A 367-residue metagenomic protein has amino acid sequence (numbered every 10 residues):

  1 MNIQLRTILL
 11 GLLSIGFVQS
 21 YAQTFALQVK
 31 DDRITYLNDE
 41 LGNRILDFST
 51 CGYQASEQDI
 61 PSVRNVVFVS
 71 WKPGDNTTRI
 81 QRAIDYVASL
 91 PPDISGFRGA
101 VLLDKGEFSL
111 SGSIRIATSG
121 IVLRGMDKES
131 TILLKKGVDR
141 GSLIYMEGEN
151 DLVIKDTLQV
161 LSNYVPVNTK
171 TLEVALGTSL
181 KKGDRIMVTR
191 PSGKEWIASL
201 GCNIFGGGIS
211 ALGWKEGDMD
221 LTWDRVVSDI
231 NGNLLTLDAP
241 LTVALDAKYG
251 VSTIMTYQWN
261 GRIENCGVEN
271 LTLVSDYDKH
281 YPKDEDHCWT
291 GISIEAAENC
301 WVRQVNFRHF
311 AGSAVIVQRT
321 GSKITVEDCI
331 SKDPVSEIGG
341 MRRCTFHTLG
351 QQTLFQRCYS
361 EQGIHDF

Functional and structural regions predicted by a protein language model:
M1-T24: Bacterial Sec-dependent N-terminal signal peptides
T7, Y21-Y281: Extracellular "leader-to-stem" segments immediately downstream of a signal peptide or signal-anchor in secreted/lumenal
P92-D93, S111-I114, L134-K136, T236 (+5 more regions): Short glycine/acidic-rich loop motifs that flank beta-strands on beta-rich extracellular proteins
S95, L102, R115-A117, P166 (+14 more regions): Residue-level signal for WD-repeat beta-propeller blades
L102, M187, V226, T236 (+6 more regions): Structured core elements
G120, E129, E264-S275, E298-H309 (+3 more regions): Right-handed parallel beta-helix
H287-I292, C344: Predominantly extracellular/luminal carbohydrate-interaction, adhesion, and secreted-enzyme modules that are
